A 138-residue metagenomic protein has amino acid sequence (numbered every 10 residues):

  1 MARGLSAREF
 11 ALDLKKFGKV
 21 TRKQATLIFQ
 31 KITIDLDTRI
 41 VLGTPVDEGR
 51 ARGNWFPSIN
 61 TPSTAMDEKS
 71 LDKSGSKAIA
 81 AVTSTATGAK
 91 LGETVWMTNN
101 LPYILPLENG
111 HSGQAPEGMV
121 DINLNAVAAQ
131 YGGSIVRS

Functional and structural regions predicted by a protein language model:
M1-S138: Short, Lys/Arg-rich flexible segments
